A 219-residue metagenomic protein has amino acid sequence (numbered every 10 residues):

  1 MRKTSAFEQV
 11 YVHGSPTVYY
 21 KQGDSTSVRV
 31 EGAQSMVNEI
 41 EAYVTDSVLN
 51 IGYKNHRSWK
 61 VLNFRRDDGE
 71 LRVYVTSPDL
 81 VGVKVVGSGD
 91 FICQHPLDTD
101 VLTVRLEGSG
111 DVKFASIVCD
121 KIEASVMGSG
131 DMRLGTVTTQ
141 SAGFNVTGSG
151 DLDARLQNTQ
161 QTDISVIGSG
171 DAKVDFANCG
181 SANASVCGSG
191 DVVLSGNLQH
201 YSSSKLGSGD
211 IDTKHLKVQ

Functional and structural regions predicted by a protein language model:
M1-V86, D90-L106, S116-S125, T136-A142 (+2 more regions): Acidic (Asp/Glu) and glycine-rich low-complexity loops/linkers that are typically intrinsically disordered
M132-Q219: Short, surface-exposed interaction patches in beta-rich subdomains that mediate adhesion/assembly near membranes
